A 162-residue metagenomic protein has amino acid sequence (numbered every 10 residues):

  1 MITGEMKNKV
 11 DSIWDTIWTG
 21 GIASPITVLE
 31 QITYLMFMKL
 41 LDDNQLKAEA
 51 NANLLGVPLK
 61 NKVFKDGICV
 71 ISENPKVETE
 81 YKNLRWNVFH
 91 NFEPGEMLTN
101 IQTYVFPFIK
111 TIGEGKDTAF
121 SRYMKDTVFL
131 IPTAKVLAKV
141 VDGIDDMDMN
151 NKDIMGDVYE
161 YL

Functional and structural regions predicted by a protein language model:
M1-L162: Non-catalytic, mostly N-terminal accessory regions of nucleic-acid modification and defense proteins
